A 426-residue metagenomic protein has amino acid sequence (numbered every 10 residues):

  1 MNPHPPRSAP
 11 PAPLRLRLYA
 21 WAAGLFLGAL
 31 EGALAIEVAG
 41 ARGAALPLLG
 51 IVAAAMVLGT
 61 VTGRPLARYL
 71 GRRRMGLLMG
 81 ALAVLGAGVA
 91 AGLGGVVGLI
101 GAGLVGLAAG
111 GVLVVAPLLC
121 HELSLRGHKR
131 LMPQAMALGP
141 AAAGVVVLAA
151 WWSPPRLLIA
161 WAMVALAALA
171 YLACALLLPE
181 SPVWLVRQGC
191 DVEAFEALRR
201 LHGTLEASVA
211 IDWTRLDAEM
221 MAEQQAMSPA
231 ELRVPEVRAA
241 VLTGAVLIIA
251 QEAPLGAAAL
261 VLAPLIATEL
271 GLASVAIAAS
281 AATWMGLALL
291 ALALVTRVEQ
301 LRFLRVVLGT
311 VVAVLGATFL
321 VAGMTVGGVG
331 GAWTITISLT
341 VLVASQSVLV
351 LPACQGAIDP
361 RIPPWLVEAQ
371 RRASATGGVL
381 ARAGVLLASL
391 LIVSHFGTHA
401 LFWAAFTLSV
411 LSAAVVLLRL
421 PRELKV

Functional and structural regions predicted by a protein language model:
M1-R199, G203, D212, A218-V426: Transmembrane-helix signature of 12-pass secondary carriers
E206-S208: Alpha-helical protein-protein interaction scaffolds
